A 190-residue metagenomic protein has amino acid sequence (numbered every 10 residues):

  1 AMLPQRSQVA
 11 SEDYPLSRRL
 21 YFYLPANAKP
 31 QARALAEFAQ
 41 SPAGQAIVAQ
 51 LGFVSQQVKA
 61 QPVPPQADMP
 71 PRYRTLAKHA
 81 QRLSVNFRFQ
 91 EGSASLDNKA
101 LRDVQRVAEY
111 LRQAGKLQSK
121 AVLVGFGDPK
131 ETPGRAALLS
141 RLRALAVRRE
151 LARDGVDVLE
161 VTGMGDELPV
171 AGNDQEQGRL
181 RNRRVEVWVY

Functional and structural regions predicted by a protein language model:
A1-R102, R106-Q118, V124, L145 (+2 more regions): Exported/periplasmic ABC-transporter solute-binding proteins
R112, K116-L117, F126-Y190: Periplasmic OmpA-like peptidoglycan-binding domain that tethers envelope proteins to the cell wall
